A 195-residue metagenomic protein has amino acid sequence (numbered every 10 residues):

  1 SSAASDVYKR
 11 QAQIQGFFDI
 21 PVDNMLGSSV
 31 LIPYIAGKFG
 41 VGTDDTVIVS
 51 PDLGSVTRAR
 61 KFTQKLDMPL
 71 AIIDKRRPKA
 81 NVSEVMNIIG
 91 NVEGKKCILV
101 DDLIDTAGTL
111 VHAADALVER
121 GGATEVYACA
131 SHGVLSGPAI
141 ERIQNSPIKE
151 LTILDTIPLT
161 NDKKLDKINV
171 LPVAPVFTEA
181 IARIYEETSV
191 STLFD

Functional and structural regions predicted by a protein language model:
S2-V7: Short, small-residue-biased leader/transition segments that mark boundaries at the very start of proteins
K9-A12, G27-L31, L53-V56, R77-P78: Short acidic/polar capping segments at secondary-structure boundaries
Q11-V30, L99, I104-D105: Glycine-rich phosphate-binding "P-loop"
D19-D23, M68-P69, L165-P172: Active-site regions of enzymes building and remodeling cell-envelope glycoconjugates
M25-T43, A174-E186: Hydrophobic alpha-helical segments within soluble ligand-binding/sensing domains
G37-P51, R58-K164: PRPP/pyrophosphate-binding module of the type I phosphoribosyltransferase fold
I140-D195: Acidic, metal-coordinating catalytic segment for phosphate/diphosphate chemistry, firing primarily on the Nudix
